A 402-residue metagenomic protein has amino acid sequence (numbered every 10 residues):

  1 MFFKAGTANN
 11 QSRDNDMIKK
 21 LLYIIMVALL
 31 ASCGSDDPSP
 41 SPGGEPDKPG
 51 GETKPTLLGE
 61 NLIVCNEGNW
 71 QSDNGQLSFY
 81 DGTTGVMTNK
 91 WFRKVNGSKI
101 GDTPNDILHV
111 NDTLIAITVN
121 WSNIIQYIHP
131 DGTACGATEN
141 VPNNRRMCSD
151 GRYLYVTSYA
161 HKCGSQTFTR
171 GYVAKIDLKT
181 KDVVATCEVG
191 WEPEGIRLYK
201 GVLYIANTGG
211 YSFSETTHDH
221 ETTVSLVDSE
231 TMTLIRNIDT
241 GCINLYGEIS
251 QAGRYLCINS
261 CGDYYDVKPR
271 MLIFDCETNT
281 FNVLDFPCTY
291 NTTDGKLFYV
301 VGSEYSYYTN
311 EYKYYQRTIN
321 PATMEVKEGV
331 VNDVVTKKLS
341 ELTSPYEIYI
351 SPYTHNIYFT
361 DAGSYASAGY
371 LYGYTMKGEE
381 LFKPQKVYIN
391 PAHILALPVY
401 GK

Functional and structural regions predicted by a protein language model:
F2-A5, R13-L62: Bacterial Sec-dependent N-terminal signal peptides
G59-E60, D112-T113, G151-R152, G201 (+3 more regions): Short coil/turn segments that connect the beta-strands within blades of beta-propeller domains
V64, I117, V156, I205-A206 (+3 more regions): Residue position within the beta-strands of beta-propeller blades
N69-D73, T118-W121, C163-R170, S212-E221 (+3 more regions): Short, solvent-exposed loop/turn segments at conserved positions within beta-propeller repeat blades
G82-T83, H129-T133, D177-K181, D228-M232 (+3 more regions): Short loop/turn segments that connect beta-strands within beta-propeller blades
V86-K99, G132-E139, D182-C187, T233-D239 (+3 more regions): A short beta-strand motif characteristic of beta-propeller blades
G101-I107, P142-G151, W191-L198, C242-Q251 (+3 more regions): Repeated scaffold domains used in trafficking and secretory/extracellular systems, primarily beta-propellers
E188, P193-Y305: Acidic, serine/threonine- and glycine-rich low-complexity intrinsically disordered segments that serve as flexible
